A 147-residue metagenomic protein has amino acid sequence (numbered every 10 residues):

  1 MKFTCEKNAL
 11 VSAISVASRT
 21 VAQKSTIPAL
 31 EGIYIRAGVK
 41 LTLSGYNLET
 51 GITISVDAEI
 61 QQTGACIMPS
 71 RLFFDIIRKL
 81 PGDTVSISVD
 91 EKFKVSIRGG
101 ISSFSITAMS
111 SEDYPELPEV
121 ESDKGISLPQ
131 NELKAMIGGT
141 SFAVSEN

Functional and structural regions predicted by a protein language model:
M1-N147: Structural preference for solvent-exposed beta-strand-turn elements and adjacent flexible terminal/loop segments within
